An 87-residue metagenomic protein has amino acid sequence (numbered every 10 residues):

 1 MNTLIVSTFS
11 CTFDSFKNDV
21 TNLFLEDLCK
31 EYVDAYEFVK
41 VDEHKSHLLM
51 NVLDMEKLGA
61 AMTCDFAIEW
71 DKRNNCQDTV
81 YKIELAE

Functional and structural regions predicted by a protein language model:
M1-W70, N74, D78-E87: Short S/T/G/P-rich N-terminal loop/turn motif that feeds into the first structured element of a domain
